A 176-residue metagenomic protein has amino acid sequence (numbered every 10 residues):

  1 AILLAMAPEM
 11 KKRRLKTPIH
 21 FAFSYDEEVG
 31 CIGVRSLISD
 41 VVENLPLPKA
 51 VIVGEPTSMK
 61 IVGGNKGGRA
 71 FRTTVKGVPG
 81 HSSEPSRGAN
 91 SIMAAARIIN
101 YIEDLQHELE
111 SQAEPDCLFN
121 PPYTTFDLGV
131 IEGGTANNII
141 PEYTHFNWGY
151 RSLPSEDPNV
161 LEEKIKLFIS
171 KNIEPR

Functional and structural regions predicted by a protein language model:
A1, E28, A89-I92: Short, conserved micro-motifs enriched in small and acidic residues
A1-L4, A96: Conserved active-site region of classical short-chain dehydrogenase/reductase
L4-A70: Acidic/histidine-rich catalytic neighborhood of metal-dependent amide-processing enzymes
R72-R176: Metal-dependent amide/peptide-bond hydrolase catalytic core, centered on the "pita-bread" metallohydrolase fold
